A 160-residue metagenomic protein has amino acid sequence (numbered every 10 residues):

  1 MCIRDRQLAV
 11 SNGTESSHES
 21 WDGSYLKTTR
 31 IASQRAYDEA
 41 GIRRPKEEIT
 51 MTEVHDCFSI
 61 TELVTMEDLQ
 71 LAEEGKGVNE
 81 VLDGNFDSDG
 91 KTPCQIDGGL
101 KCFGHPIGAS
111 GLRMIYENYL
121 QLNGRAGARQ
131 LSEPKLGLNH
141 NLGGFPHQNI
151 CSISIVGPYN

Functional and structural regions predicted by a protein language model:
R4-R35, D83-D97, Q130-L136, N141 (+1 more regions): Condensing-enzyme catalytic core mediating Claisen C-C bond formation in acyl metabolism
L8-G13, T50-S59, G99-L100: A short beta-alpha structural unit
N12-S16, C57-E62, G111-L112, Y116: Acyl-CoA/ACP chain-elongation machinery
S17-D22, H55-V78, P106, F145-I153: Short glycine/threonine-rich loop-to-helix capping motif typified by GTGT followed within a few residues by an Asp-Pro
A32-E48, A126: Phosphate/pyrophosphate-binding loops at sites that engage ATP/ADP/AMP, CoA/4′-phosphopantetheine, polyphosphate
L71-G84, A126-S132: A glycine-biased, small/acidic residue-tolerant capping/turn segment at secondary-structure junctions
P106-A126: Active-site-proximal alpha-helical scaffold in enzymes
